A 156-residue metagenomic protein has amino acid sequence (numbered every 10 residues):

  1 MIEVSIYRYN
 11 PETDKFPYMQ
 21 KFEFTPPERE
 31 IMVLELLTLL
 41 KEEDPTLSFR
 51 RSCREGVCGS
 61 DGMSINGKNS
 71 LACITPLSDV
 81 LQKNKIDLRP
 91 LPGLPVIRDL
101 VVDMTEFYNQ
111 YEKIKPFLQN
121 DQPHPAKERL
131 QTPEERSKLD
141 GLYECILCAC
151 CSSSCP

Functional and structural regions predicted by a protein language model:
M1-P156: Signature of N-terminal electron-transfer/Fe-S-associated modules in redox systems
